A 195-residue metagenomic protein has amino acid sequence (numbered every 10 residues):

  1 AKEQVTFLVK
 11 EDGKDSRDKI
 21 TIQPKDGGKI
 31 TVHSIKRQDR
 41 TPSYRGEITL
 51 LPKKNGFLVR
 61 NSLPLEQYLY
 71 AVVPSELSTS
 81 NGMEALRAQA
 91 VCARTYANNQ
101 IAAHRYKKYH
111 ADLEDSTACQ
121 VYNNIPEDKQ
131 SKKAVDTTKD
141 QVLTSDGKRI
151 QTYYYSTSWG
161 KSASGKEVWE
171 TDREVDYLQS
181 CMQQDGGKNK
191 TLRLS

Functional and structural regions predicted by a protein language model:
A1-S195: Conserved, single-site charged/polar hotspot
